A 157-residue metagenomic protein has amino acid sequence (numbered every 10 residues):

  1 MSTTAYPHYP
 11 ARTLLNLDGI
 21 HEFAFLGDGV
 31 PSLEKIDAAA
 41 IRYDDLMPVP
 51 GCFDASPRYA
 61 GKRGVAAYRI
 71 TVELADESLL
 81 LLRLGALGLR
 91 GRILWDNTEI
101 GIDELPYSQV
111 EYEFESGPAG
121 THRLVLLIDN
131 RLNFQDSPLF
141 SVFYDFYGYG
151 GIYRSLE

Functional and structural regions predicted by a protein language model:
M1-S56, L127, R131-D136, I152: Accessory carbohydrate-binding/adhesion or oligomerization-edge regions at the termini of glycan-active proteins
T3, P7-H8, E22-G27, K62-E157: Accessory beta-strand-rich segments of carbohydrate-active enzymes
R58-A60: Surface-exposed, low-complexity/disordered Ser/Thr/Gly/Pro/Asn-rich loops and linkers
